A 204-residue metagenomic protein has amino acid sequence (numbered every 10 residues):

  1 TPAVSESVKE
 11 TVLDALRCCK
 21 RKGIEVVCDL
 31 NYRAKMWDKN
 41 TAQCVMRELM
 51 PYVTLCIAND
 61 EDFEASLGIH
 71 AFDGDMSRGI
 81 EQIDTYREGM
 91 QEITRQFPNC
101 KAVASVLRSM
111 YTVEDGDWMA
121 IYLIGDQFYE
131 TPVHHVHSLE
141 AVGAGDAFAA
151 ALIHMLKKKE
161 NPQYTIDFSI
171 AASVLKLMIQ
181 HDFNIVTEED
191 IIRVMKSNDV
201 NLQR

Functional and structural regions predicted by a protein language model:
T1-F128, H134-H135, T187-R193, L202-R204: Ribokinase/PfkB-type carbohydrate-kinase core domain
Y129-N198, L202: Conserved post-catalytic alpha-helical subdomain immediately downstream of the catalytic base and nucleotide-binding
